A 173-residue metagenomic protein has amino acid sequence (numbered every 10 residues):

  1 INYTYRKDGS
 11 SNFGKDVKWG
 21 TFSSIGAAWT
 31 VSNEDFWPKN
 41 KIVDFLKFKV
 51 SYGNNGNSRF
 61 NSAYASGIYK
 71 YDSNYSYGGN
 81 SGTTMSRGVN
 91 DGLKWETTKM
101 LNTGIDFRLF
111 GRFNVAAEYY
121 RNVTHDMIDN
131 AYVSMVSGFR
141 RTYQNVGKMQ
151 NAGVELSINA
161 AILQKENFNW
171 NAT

Functional and structural regions predicted by a protein language model:
I1-T173: Extracellular/periplasmic, surface-exposed regions of secreted and cell-surface proteins
